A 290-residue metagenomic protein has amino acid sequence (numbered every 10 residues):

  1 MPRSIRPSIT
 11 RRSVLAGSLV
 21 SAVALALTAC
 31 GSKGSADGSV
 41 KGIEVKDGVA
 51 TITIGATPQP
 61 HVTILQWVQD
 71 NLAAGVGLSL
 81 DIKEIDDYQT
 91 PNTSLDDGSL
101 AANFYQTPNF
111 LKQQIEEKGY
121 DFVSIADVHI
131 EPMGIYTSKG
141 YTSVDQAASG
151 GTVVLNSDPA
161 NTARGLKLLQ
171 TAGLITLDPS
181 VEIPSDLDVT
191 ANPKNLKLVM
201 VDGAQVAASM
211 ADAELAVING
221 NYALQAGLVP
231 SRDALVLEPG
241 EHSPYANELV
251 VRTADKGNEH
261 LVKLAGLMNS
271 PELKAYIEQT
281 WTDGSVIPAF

Functional and structural regions predicted by a protein language model:
R11-L15: N-terminal export leaders
A26-A29: C-terminal motif of bacterial Sec signal peptides marking the signal peptidase cleavage site
G31-K33: Bacterial signal peptide processing site
I43, D47-Q59, L78-E84, T152-V153: Short, well-ordered beta-strand elements
I82-T93, V181-A208: Short helix-initiation/N-cap motifs at beta->coil->alpha
I125-I175, K274: A conserved helix-loop-strand patch within extracytoplasmic ligand-binding domains of the periplasmic binding
P132-V144, Y245-N258: A bilobed periplasmic-binding-protein/Venus flytrap-type ligand-binding module shared by bacterial periplasmic
N161-Q170, M268-P288: Periplasmic-binding protein-like
